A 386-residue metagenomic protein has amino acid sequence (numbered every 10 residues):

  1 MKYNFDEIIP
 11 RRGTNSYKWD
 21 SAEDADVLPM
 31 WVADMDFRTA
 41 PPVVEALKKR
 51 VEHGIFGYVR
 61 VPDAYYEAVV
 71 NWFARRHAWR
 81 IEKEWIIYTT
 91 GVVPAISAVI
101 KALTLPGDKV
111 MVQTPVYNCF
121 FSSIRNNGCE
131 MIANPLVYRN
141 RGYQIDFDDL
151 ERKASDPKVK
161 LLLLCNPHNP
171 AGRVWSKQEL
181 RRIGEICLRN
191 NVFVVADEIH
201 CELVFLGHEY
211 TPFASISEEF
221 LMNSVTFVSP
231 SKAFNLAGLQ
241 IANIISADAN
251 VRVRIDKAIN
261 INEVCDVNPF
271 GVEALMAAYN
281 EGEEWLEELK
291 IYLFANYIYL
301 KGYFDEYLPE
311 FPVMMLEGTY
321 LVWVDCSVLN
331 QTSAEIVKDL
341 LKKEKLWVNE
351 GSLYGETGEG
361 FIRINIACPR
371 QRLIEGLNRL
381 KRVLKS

Functional and structural regions predicted by a protein language model:
M1-R12: N-terminal glycine-/charge-rich "phosphate-binding" loop or analogous flexible N-terminal tail
N4, A22-L28, A33-K49, R80-E82 (+1 more regions): PLP-dependent class I/II
R11-A25: An N-terminal-biased, well-structured beta-alpha scaffold segment characteristic of Rossmann-like dinucleotide-binding
R50, G57-T90: Conserved N-terminal alpha-helix of the aminotransferase class I/II PLP-enzyme fold
G54-G57, N140: A short acidic, glycine-rich active-site loop that binds or catalyzes chemistry on phosphate/adenosine moieties
